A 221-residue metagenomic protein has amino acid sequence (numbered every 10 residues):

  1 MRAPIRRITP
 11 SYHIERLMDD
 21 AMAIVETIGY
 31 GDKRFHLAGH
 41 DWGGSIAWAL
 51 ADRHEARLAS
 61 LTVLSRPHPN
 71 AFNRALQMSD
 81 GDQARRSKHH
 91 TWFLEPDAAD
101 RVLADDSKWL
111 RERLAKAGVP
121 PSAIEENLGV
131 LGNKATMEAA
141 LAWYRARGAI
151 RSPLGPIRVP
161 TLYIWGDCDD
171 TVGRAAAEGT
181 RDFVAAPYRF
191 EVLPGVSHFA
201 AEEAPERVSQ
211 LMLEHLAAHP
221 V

Functional and structural regions predicted by a protein language model:
M1-A38, W42-L193, A201, L213-H219: Flexible "cap/lid" subdomain of the alpha/beta-hydrolase fold that forms the substrate-access gate
V196-S209: Catalytic histidine-centered segment of alpha/beta-hydrolase-like enzymes
